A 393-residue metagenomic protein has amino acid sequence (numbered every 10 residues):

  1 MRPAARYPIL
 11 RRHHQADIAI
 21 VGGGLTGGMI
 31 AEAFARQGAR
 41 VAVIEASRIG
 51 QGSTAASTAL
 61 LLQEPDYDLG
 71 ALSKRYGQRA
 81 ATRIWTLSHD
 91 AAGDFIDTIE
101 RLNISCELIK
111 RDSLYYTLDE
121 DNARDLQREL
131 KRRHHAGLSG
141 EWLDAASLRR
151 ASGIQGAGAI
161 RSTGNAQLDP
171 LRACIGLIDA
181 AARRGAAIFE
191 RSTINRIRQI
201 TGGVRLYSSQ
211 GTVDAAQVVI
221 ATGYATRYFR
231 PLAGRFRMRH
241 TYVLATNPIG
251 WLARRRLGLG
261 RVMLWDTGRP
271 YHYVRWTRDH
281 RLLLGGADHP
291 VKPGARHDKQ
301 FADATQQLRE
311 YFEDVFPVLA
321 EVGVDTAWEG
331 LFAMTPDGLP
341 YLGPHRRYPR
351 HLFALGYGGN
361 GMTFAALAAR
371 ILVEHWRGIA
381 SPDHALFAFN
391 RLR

Functional and structural regions predicted by a protein language model:
R2-A16, A33, Q37-A39, R346-R393: C-terminal lid/capping helical subdomain adjacent to the catalytic/cofactor pocket in oxidative enzymes
R11-T26, A42: Beta1/beta-strand and adjacent pyrophosphate-binding region of the FAD-binding site in flavoprotein oxidoreductases
V21, Q63, I220-A221: Redox-cofactor binding/interface segments in oxidoreductases and associated redox assembly factors
R36-A56: Glycine-rich FAD pyrophosphate-binding loop
L72-A180: Rossmann-like flavin
G93, R101-I109, I194, G211-P349: Active-site substrate-recognition segment that forms the wall of the catalytic cavity or substrate channel
K131-R132, A159-A216: Helical element adjacent to the flavin cofactor pocket in flavoenzyme catalytic cores
R161-I178, A304-Y311, G361-F364, A368: Mid-domain beta-loop-alpha active-site segment that forms a flexible, acidic cofactor/metal-binding surface
